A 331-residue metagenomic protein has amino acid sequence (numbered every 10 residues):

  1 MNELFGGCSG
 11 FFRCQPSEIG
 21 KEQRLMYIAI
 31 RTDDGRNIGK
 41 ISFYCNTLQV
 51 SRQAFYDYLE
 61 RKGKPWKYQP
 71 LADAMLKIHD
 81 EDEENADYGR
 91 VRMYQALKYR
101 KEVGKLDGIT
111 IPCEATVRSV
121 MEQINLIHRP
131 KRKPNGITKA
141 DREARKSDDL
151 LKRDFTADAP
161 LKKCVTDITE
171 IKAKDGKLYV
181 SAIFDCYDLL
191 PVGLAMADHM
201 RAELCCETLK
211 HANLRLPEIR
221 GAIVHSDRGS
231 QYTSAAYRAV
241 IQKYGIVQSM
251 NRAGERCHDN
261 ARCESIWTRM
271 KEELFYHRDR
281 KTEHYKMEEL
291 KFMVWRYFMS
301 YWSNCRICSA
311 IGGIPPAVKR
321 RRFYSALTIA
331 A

Functional and structural regions predicted by a protein language model:
M1-G39: Residue-centric detector for conserved, function-critical "anchor" positions in compact interaction modules
N2, Y44-C45, F55, M75 (+16 more regions): Mobile genetic element proteins and their domesticated derivatives, centered on retroelements and DNA transposons
I19-Q23, C45, R52-A159, C257 (+1 more regions): Basic, flexible linker segments flanking DNA-binding modules in nucleic acid-interacting mobile-element proteins
P130-G136, V224-R228, Q242-R262, H277-H284 (+1 more regions): RNase H-like polynucleotidyl transferase catalytic core
A140, S226-R228, S234-R238, N251-E272 (+2 more regions): RNase H-like two-metal-ion nuclease catalytic core shared by retroviral integrases and related mobile-element nucleases
R153-V192, D198-H199: An active-site-proximal beta-strand-loop segment
K172, G176, L194-P217, T233: Active-site beta-loop-alpha junctions of metal-dependent nucleic acid enzymes, especially the RNase H-like/DDE
Q242-Y244, T268-A331: C-terminal domain-tail junction helix/linker
